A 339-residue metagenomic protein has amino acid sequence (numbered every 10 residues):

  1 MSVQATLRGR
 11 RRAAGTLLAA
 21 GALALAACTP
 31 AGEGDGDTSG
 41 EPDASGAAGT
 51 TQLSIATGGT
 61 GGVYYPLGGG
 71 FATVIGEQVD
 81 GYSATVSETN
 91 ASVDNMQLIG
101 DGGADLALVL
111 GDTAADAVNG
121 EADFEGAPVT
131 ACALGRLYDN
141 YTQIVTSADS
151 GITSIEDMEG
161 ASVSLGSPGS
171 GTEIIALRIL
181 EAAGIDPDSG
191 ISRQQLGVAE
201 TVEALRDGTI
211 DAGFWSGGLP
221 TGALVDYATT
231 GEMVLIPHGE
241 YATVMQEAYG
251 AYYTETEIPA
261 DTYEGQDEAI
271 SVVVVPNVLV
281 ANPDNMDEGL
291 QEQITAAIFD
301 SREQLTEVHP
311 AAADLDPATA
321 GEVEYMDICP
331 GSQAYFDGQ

Functional and structural regions predicted by a protein language model:
S2-L18: Bacterial N-terminal signal peptides that target proteins for export
A24-A27: C-terminal motif of bacterial Sec signal peptides marking the signal peptidase cleavage site
T29-G32: Bacterial signal peptide processing site
Q52-Q78, Y82-V86, D139-D207, E322 (+1 more regions): Bilobed "Venus flytrap"/periplasmic-binding protein-like clamshell domains and structurally analogous long
G69-V74, T85-A127, I144, A199-A204 (+1 more regions): Pocket-flanking alpha-helical
G111-T113, N119-F124, S150, P187-N285: Pocket-lining segment of extracytoplasmic ligand-binding domains
A161-R178, Y252-E324: Ligand-binding clefts/hinges and TM-proximal coupling segments of bilobed small-molecule sensing domains
E200, D207, G217-L235, E240 (+2 more regions): An extracytoplasmic/periplasmic, membrane-proximal ligand-sensing/linker region
